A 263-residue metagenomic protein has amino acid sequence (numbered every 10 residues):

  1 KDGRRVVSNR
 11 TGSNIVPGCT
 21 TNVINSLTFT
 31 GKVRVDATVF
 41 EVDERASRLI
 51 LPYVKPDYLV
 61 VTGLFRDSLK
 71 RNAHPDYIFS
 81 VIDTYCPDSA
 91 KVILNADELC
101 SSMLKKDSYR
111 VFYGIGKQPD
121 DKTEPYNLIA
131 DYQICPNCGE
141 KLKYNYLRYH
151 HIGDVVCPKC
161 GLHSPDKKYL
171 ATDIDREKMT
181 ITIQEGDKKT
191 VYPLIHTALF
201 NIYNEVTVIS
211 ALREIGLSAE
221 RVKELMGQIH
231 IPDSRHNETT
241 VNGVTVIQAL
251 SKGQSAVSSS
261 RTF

Functional and structural regions predicted by a protein language model:
K1-N14: Walker A (P-loop) phosphate-binding motif
G18-G31, D43-E44: Conserved phosphate-binding catalytic cores of ATP/NTP-utilizing and phosphoryl-transfer enzymes
C19-V23, E205-I215, S259-T262: Buried hydrophobic packing segments
G31-R34, V39-N145: Flexible active-site lid/hinge loop adjacent to a nucleotide/diphosphate and Mg2+-phosphate binding pocket
Y53-G63, I152-P165, H196-G227: A conserved, hydrophobic alpha-helical segment in the catalytic core of large ATP/adenylate-utilizing enzymes
I115-T182, I195: Cys/His-rich short segments
I129, P232, L250-F263: Active-site beta-alpha connecting loops in nucleotide-dependent enzymes
L162, D175-E177, A211-I247, S251: Gly/charged, well-structured mid-domain segments that form the phosphate/adenylate-handling core of ATP-dependent
